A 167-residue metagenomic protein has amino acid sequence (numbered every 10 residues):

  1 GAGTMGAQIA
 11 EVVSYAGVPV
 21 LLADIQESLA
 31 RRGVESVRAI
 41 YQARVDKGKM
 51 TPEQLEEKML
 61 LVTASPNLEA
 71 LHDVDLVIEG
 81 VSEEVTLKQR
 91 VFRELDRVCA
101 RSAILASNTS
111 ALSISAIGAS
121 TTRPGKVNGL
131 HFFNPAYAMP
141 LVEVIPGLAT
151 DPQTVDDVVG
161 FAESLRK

Functional and structural regions predicted by a protein language model:
G1-I40, T63, G147: NAD(P)+-binding Rossmann beta1-loop-alpha1 motif at the extreme N-terminus of oxidoreductases
V13, R38-V45, I78, D96-C99 (+2 more regions): Structural signal for hydrophobic packing residues in well-ordered secondary-structure cores of soluble enzyme domains
L21, T63, I78, N128-L130: Hydrophobic/aromatic beta-strand patches that form the interior of the parallel beta-sheet core in alpha/beta enzyme
S28-R32, A43-L105, A111-S115: Rossmann-like NAD(P)-binding element
I114-G125: Short regulatory helix/loop adjacent to the ATP-binding pocket of P-loop NTPases
V144-K167: Internal alpha-helical scaffold of NAD(P)-dependent oxidoreductase catalytic cores
